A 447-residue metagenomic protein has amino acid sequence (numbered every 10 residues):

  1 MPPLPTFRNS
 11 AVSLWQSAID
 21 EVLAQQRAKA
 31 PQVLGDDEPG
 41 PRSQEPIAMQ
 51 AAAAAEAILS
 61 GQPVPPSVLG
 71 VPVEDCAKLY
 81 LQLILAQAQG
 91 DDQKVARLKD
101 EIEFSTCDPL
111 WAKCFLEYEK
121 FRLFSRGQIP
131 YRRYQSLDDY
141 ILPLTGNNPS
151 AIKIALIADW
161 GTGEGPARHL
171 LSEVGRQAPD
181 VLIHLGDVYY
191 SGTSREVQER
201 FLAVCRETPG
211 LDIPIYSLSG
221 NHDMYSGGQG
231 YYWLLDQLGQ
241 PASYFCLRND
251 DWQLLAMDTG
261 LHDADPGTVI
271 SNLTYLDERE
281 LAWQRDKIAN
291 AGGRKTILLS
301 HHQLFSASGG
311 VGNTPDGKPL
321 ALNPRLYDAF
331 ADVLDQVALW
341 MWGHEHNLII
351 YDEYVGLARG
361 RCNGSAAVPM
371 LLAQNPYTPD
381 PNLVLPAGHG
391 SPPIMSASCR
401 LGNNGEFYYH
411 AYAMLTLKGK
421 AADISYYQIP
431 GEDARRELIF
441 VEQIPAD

Functional and structural regions predicted by a protein language model:
M1-V181, L202-S217, Y244-F245, G405-D447: Acidic, histidine-bearing metal-coordination/catalytic regions of metal-dependent phosphoesterases
E103-P143, R195-T296, G310-L339, E345-E406 (+1 more regions): Extended active-site neighborhood of metal-dependent phosphoesterases/phosphodiesterases
I154-L156, V181-I183, L254-A256, I297-L299 (+1 more regions): Structural motif
L156, W160-G161, D187-Y189, T268-N272: Second-shell loop/turn segments in exported
D159, G186-D187, G220-N221, M257 (+2 more regions): Active-site glycine-centered loops adjacent to acidic/histidine catalytic or metal-binding residues that shape
G161-G165, Y190-R195: Acidic-and-aromatic substrate-binding clefts and catalytic sites of carbohydrate-active enzymes
V174-S191, A338: Active-site metal-binding motif and surrounding structural segment of the metallo-beta-lactamase
V188-Y189, G260-A264, Q303-S306: A short, flexible beta-alpha/helix-coil linker loop
